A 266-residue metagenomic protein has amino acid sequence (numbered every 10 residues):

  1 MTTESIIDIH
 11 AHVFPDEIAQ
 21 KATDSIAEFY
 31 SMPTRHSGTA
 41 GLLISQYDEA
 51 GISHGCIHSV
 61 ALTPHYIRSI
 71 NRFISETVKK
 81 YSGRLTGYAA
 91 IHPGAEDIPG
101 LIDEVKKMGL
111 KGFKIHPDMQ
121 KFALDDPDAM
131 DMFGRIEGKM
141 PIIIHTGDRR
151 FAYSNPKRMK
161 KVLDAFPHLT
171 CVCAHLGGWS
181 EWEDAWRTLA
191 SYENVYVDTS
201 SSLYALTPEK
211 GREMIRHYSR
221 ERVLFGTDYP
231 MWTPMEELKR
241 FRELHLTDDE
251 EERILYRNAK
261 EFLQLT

Functional and structural regions predicted by a protein language model:
T2-H12, I18-H54, D103, S219-L224 (+1 more regions): Mid-to-C-terminal alpha-helical segments outside catalytic/metal-binding sites
D8, C56-S59, A90, V172-A174 (+3 more regions): Short beta-strand segments
H10, Y47, I74, V105 (+7 more regions): Conserved, mostly hydrophobic/aromatic
H10-D16, H116, H145, H175: Histidine-centered divalent metal-coordination motifs
V13-F14, D148, G178, M231: Short active-site segment of divalent metal-dependent hydrolases/proteases that encodes the spacing between
L42-Q46, I70-T77, G100-V105, D128-M132 (+4 more regions): A general structural detector for well-ordered alpha-helical segments in enzyme core domains, enriched
S53-H54, L62-I143, D148-R150, S191-E193 (+1 more regions): Active-site gating/metal-coordination segments in enzymes
K111-G112, K121-L224: Catalytic pocket-lining loop regions of alpha/beta-barrel enzymes, especially the amidohydrolase/enolase/GH5 lineages
